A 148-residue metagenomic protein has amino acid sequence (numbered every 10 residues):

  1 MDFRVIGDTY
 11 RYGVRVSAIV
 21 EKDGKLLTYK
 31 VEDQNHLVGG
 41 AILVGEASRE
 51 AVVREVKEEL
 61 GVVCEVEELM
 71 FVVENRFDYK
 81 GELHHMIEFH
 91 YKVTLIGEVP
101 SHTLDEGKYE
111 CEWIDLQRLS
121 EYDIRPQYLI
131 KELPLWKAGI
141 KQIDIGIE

Functional and structural regions predicted by a protein language model:
M1-S17: Acidic, metal-coordinating catalytic segment for phosphate/diphosphate chemistry, firing primarily on the Nudix
D8-Y12, G81-I87, T103-K108: A generic structural micro-feature
G13, E21, L37, C64 (+1 more regions): Short connector loops at helix/strand junctions that flank enzyme active sites, especially segments positioning acidic
K22-E58: Conserved Nudix-box catalytic region and its N-terminal flanking loop in Nudix hydrolases and closely related
V63-V72: A short coil-to-beta-strand element that immediately follows conserved catalytic motifs
F77-P100, E112: Active-site-adjacent beta-strand/loop module that shapes the phosphate/pyrophosphate-binding cleft
T103-L135: NUDIX/MutT-family hydrolases
Y128-E148: Charged phosphate-binding loop/patch that engages nucleotide di/tri-phosphates or the phosphate backbone of nucleic
